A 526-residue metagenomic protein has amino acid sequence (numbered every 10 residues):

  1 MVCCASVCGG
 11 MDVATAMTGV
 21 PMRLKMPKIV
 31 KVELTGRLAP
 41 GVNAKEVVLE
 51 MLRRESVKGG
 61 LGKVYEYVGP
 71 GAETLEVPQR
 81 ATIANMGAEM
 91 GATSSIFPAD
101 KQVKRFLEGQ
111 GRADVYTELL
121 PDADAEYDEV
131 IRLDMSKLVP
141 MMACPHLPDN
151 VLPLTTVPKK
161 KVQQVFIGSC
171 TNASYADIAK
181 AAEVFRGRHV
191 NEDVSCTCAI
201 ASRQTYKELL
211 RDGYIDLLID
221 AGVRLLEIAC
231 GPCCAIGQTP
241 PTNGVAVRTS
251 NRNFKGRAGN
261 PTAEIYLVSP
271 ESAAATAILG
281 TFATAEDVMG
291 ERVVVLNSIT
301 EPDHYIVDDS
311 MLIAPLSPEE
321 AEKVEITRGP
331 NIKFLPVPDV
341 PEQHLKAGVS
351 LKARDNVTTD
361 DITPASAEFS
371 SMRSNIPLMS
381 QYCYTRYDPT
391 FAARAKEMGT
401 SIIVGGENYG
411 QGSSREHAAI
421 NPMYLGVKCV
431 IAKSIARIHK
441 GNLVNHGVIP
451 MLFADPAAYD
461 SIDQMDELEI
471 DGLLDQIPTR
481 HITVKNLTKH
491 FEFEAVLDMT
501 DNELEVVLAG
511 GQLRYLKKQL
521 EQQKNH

Functional and structural regions predicted by a protein language model:
M1-H526: Fe-S-dependent hydro-lyases/dehydratases of central metabolism
